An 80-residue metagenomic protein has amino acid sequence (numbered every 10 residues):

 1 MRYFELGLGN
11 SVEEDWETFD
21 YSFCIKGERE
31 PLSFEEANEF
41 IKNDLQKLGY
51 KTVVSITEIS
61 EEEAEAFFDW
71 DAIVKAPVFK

Functional and structural regions predicted by a protein language model:
M1-S11: A short beta-strand micro-motif
L6, W16, F23, Y50 (+1 more regions): A detector of low-complexity, intrinsically disordered, Ser/Thr/Gly/Pro/Ala-rich segments
G7-G9, G27, A37: Small side chains
W16-E35: A short, exposed loop/beta-hairpin motif centered on an aromatic-Gly-Thr core
N38-K80: Short, mixed-charge low-complexity intrinsically disordered segments
